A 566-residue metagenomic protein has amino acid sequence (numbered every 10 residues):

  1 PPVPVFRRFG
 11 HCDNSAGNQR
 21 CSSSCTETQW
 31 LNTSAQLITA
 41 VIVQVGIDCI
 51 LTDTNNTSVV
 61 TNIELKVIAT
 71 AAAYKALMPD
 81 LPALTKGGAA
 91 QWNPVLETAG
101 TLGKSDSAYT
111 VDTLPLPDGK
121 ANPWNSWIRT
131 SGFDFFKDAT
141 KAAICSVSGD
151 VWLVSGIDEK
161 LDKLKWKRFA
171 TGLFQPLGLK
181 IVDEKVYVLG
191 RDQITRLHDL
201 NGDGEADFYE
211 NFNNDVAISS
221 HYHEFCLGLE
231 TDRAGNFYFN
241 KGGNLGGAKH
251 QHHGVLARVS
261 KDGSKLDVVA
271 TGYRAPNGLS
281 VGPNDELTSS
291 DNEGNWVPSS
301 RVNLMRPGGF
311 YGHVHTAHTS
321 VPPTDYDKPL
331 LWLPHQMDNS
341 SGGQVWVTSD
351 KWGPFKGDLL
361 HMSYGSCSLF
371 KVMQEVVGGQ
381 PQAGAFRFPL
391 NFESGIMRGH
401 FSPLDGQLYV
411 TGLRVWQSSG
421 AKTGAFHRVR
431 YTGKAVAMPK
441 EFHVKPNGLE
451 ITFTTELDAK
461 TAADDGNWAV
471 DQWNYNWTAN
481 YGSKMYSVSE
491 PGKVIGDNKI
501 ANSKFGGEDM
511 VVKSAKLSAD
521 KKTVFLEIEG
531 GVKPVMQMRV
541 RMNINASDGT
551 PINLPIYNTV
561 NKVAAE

Functional and structural regions predicted by a protein language model:
P1-D13, G17-N55, E490-A501, M510-S514: Trp/Gly-enriched beta-strand surface patches
R20-C21, M78-E450, A459: Beta-propeller domains with acidic blade repeats across secreted/periplasmic ectodomains and cytosolic WD/CNH propellers
T28-P94: Extended acidic/polar, glycine-enriched regions that form or flank non-catalytic beta-rich accessory modules
N56-T57, E529-V535: Surface-exposed, short loops/turns at beta-strand junctions within beta-sandwich domains
A69-Y74, N543-I552: Short acidic/polar inter-strand loop motif in beta-rich domains
P82-L84, N553-E566: Short beta-strand elements
G448-T461, I528-G530: A short glycine/threonine-centered beta-strand motif
T454-K513, V540-A546, L554-T559: Short, surface-exposed alpha-helix to beta-strand junction/turn motifs within ectodomains of secreted and cell-envelope
